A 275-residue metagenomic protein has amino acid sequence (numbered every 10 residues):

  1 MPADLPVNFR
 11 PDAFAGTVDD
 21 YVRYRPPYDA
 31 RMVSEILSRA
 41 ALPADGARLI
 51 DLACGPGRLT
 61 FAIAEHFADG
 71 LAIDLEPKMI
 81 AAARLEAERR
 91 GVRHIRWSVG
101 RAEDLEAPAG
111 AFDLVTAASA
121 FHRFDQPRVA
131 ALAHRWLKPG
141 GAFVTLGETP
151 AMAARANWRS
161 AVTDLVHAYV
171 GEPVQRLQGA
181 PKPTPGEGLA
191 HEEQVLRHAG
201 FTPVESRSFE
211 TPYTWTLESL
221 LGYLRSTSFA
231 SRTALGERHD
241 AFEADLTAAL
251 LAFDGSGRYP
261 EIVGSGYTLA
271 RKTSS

Functional and structural regions predicted by a protein language model:
M1-D19: N-terminal, positively charged/glycine-rich alpha-helical extensions of SAM-dependent methyltransferases
P26-A47: Conserved alpha-helix/loop element of class I SAM-dependent methyltransferases that forms part of the SAM/SAH-binding
R48-I50, P56-D104: Class I SAM-dependent methyltransferase SAM/SAH-binding core
E106-L114: A short acidic, Gly/Pro-enriched loop at the edge of an enzyme's catalytic core that lines a small-molecule cofactor
S119: Short catalytic micro-motifs in class I SAM-dependent methyltransferases
F124-A133: A short, conserved alpha-helix within the catalytic core of class I
H134-T211: Conserved catalytic/acceptor-binding region of the Class I
P183-S275: Conserved Class I S-adenosyl-L-methionine
